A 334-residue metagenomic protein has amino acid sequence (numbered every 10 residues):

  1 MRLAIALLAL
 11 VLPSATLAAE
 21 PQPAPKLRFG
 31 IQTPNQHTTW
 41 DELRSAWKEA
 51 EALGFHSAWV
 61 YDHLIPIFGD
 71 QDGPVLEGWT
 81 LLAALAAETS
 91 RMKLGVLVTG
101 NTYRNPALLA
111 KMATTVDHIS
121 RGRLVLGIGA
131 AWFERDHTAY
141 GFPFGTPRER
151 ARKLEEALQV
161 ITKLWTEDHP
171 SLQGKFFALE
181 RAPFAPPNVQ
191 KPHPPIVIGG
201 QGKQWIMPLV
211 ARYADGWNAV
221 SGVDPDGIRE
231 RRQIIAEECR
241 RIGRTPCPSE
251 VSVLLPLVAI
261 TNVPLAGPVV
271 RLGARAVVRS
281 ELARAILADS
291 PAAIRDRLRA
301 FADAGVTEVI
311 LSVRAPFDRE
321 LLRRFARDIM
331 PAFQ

Functional and structural regions predicted by a protein language model:
A4-A15: Bacterial N-terminal signal peptides
A19-Q334: Active-site-adjacent structural elements that line small-molecule/cofactor binding pockets in enzymes
